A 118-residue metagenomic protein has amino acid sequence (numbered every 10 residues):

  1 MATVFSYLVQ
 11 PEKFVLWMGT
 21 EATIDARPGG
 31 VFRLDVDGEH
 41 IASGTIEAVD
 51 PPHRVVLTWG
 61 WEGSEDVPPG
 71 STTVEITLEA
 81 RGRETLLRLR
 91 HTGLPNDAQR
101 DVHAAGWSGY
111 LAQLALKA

Functional and structural regions predicted by a protein language model:
T3, Q10-T45, R54: Short beta-edge strand/loop motif at the mouth of beta-sheet-based domains
V4, F14, F32, I46 (+4 more regions): Hydrophobic pocket/interface hotspot
Y7-L8, V49: Conserved catalytic core of Hanks-type protein kinase domains
D37-E39, P51-P52, R81-E84: Short strand-connecting beta-turns/loops that link adjacent beta-strands
G38-H40, D66-G70: A generic structural micro-feature
S43-A48, T72-E79: Hydrophobic/aromatic beta-strand elements that line small-molecule binding cavities or substrate pockets in beta-rich
H53-G60: Short, solvent-exposed secondary-structure boundary/capping segments
T92-A118: A conserved amphipathic terminal alpha-helix motif
